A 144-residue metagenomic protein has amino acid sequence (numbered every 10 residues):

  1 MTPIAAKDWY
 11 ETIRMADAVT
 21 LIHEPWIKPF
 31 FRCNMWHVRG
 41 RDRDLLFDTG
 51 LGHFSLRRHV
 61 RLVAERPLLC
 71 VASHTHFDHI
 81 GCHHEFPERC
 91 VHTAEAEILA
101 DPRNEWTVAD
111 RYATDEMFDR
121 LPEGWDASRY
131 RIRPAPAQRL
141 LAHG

Functional and structural regions predicted by a protein language model:
M1, I22-P25, R41, A109-Y112 (+1 more regions): Short acidic/polar alpha-helix capping motifs at helix-coil junctions
M1-D8: Basic/polar N-terminal segments that are highly enriched at the extreme N-terminus, encompassing both cleavable
W9-L62: Conserved beta-strand hairpin/beta-sheet module of binuclear metal-dependent hydrolase folds, prominently
G52-H143: Active-site HxH/HxHxD metal-binding segment of metal-dependent hydrolases
